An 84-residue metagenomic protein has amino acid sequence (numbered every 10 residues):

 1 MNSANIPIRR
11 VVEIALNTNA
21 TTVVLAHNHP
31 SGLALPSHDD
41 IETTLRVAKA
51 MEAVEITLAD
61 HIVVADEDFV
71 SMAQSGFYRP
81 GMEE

Functional and structural regions predicted by a protein language model:
M1-E84: Active-site-proximal loop/helix of nucleotide/amide-processing enzymes and allied scaffolds
